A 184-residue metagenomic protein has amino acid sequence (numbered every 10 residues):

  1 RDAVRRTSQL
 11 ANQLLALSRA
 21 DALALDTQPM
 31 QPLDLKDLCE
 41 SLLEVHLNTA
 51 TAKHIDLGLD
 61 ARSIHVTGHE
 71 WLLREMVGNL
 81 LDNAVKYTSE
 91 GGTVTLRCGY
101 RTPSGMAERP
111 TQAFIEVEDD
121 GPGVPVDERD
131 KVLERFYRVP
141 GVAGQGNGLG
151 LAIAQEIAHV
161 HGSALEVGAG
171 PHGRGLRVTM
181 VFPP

Functional and structural regions predicted by a protein language model:
D2-L10: Short alpha-helical segment of the dimerization/phosphotransfer core of two-component systems
Q13, L47-L59, I64: Short conserved segments within the C-terminal catalytic ATPase subdomain
A22-Q28, A61, H65-G68: Conserved micro-motifs of the catalytic ATP-binding
P29-E44: A conserved beta-strand-to-alpha-helix junction within the catalytic ATP-binding
G91-T111: Short beta-strand/loop element within the Bergerat-fold HATPase_c
Q112, V124-F136: Short conserved segment of the HATPase_c
